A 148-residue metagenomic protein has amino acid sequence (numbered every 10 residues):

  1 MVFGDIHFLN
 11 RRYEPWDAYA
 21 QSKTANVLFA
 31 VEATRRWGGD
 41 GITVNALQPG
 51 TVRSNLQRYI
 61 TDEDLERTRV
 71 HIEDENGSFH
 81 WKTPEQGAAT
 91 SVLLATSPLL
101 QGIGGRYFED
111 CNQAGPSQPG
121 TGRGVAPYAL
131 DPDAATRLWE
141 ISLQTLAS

Functional and structural regions predicted by a protein language model:
M1, A126-S148: Non-catalytic terminal and boundary segments that flank Rossmann-like NAD(P)-dependent oxidoreductase
M1-L65, Q144-S148: Rossmann-fold NAD(P)H-dependent dehydrogenase/reductase core
G4-R12, L65-I72, S117-A126: Short glycine/proline- and charge-enriched loop/turn segments that cap or connect secondary-structure elements
S22, V70-R123, L130-R137: C-terminal helical subdomain
L28, A89, E140: Short, contiguous clusters of charged residues that form electrostatic/catalytic patches at enzyme active sites, used
A30, V92-T96, L143: C-lobe helix-loop cap of protein kinase catalytic domains
